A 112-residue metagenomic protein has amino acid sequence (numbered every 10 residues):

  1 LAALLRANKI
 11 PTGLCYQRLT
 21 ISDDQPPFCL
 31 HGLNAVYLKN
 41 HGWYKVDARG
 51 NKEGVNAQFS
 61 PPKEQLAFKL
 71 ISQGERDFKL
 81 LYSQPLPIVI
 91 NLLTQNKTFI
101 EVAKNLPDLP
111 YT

Functional and structural regions predicted by a protein language model:
A7, Q17-T112: His-Asp-centered catalytic microenvironments across diverse enzyme cores, prominently the transglutaminase-like
P11: Residue-level detector of anion-binding/catalytic polar loops
